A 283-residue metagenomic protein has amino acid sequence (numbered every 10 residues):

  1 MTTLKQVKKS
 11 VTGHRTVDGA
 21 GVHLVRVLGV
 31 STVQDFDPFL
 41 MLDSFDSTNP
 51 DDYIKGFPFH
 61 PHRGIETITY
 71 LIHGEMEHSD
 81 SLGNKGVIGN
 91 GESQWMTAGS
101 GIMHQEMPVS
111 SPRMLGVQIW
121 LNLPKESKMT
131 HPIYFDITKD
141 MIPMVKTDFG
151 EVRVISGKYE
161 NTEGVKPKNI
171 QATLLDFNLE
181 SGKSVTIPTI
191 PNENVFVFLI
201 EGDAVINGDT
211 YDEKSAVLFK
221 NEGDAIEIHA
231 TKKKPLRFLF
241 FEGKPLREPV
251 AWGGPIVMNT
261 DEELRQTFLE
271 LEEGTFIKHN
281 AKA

Functional and structural regions predicted by a protein language model:
M1-A283: Jelly-roll (double-stranded beta-helix
